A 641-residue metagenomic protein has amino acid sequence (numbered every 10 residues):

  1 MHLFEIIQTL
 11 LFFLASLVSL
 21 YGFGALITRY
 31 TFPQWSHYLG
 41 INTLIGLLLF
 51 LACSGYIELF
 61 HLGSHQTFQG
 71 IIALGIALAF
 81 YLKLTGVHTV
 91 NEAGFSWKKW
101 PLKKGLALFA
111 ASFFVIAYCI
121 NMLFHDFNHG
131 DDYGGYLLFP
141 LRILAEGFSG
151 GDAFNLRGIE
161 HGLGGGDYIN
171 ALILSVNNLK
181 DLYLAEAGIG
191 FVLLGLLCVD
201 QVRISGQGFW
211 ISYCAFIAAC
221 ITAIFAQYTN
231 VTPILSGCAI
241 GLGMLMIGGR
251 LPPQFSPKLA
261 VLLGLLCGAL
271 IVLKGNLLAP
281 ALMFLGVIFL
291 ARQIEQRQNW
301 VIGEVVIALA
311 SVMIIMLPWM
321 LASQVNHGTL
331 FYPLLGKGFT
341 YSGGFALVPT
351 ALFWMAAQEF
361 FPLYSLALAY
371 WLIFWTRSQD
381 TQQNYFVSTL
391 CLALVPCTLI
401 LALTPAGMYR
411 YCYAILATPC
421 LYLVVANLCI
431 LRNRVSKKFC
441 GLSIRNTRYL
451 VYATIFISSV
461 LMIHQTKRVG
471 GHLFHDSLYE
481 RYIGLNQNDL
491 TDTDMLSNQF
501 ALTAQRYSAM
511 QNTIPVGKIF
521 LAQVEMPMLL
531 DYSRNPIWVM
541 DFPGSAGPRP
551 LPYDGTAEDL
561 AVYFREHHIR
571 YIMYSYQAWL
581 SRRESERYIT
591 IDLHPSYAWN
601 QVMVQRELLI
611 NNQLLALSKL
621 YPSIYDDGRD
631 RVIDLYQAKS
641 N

Functional and structural regions predicted by a protein language model:
M1-W97, L401-A402, L560-A561: Membrane-embedded, hydrophobic transmembrane alpha-helices
K98-L102, V199-I211, Q254-P257, R292-V306 (+2 more regions): Membrane-interface helix-loop-helix junctions at transmembrane boundaries of multi-pass membrane enzymes, predominantly
L108, K258-C267, L282-G286, V305-M313 (+3 more regions): Signature aromatic-anchored transmembrane alpha helix within multi-pass, membrane-resident enzymes that catalyze glycan
H125, I302-Y370, V460-H472: Membrane-lumen/periplasm interface segments of specific transmembrane helices in polyprenyl phosphate-linked
F127-D131, Y136, F456-A509: Membrane-proximal, lumen/periplasm-facing interface regions of secretory-pathway glyco- and lipid-modifying enzymes
L141, P233-I240, L270-L273, A279-P280 (+3 more regions): Hydrophobic/aromatic-rich transmembrane helices and adjacent perimembrane loops
G190-V202, F289, Q358-N384, L394-P396 (+3 more regions): Hydrophobic, aromatic-rich transmembrane alpha-helices and their immediate juxtamembrane boundary segments
D494-M540, I569-L580: Short periplasmic/luminal acceptor-recognition loop of GT-C membrane glycosyltransferases, typified by
